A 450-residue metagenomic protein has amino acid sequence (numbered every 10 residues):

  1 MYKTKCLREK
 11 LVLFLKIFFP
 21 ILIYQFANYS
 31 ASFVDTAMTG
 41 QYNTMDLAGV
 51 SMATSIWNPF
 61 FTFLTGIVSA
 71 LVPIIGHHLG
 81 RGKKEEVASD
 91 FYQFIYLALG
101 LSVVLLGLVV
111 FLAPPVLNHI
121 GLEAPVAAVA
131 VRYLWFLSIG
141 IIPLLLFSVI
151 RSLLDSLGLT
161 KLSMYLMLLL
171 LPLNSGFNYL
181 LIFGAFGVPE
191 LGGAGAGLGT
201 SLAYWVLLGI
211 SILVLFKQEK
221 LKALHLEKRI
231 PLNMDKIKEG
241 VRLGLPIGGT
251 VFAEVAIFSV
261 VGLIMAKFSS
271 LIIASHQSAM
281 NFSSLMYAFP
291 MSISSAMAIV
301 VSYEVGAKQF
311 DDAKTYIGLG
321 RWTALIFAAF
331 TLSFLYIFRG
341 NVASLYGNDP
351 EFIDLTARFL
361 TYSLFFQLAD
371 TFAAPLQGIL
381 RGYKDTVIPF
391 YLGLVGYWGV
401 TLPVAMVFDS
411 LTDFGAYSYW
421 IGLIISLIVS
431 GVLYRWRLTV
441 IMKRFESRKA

Functional and structural regions predicted by a protein language model:
M1-I21, I75-I142, V188-L245, V301-F366 (+1 more regions): Short alpha-helical transmembrane segments in multi-pass integral membrane proteins
E9-A37, Q41-Y42, N58-A70, I74 (+6 more regions): N-terminal transmembrane alpha-helices
K16-D35, F136, A203-L207, S211 (+3 more regions): Transmembrane helical elements of multi-pass membrane transporters/channels
I21, Q25, T36-A37, P73 (+14 more regions): Transmembrane alpha-helix boundary and packing residues in multipass membrane permease domains and related
F26-A48, L117-A124, L180-L191, F252-L285 (+3 more regions): Helix-terminus/linker motif at the lipid-water interface of multi-pass membrane proteins
L47-G107, F111, L144-G158, L162-S163 (+3 more regions): Small-residue-rich hydrophobic transmembrane alpha-helices
V68, L137-D155, S163-N174, A196-I212 (+6 more regions): Short runs within selected transmembrane alpha-helices of multi-pass transporters and secretion channels
V109, N178, I182, S211-L215 (+7 more regions): Structural signal for membrane-spanning alpha-helices in multi-pass inner-membrane proteins, emphasizing helix cores
